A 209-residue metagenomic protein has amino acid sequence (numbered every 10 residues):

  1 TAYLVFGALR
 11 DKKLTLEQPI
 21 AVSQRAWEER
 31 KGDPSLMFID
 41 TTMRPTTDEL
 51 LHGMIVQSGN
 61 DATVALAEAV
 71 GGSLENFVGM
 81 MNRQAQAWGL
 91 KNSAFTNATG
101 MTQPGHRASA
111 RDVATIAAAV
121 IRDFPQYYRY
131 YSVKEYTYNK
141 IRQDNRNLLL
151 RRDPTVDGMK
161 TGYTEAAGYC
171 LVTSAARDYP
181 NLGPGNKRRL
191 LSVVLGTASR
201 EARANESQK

Functional and structural regions predicted by a protein language model:
A2-R111, I121: Active-site-adjacent loops and short helices of periplasmic peptidoglycan-processing enzymes
L90-K91, T102-K209: Domain-terminus/edge residues, biased toward the C-terminal soluble/receptor-binding domains of extracytoplasmic
